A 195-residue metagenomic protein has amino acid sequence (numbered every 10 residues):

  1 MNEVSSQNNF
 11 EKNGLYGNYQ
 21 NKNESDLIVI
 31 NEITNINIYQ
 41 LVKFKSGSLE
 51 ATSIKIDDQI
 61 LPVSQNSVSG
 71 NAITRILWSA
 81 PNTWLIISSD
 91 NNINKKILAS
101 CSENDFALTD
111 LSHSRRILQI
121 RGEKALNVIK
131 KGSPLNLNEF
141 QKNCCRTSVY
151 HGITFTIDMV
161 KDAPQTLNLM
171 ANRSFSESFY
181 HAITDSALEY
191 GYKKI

Functional and structural regions predicted by a protein language model:
M1-I195: Basic, glycine/lysine-rich polyanion-binding surfaces/domains
